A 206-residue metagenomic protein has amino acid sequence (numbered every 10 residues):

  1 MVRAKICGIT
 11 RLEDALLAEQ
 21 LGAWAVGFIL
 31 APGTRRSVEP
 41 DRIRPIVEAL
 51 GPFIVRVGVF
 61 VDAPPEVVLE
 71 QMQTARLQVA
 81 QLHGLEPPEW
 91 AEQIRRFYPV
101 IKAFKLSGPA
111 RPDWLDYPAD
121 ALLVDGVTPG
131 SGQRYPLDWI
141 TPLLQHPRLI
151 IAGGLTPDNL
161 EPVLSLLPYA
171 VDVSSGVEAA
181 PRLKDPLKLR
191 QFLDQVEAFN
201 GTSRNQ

Functional and structural regions predicted by a protein language model:
M1-Q206: Conserved N-terminal beta1-alpha1 strand-loop-helix module at the mouth
